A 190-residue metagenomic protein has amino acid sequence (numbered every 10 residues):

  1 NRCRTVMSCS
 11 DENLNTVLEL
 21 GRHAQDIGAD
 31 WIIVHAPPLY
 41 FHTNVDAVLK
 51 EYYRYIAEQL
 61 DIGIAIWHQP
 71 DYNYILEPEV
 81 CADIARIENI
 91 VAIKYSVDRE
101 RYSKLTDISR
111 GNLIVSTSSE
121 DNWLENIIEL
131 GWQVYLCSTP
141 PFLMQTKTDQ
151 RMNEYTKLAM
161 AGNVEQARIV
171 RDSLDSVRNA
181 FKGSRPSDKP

Functional and structural regions predicted by a protein language model:
N1-N73: Active-site beta->alpha loop and helix N-cap motifs at the rims of alpha/beta catalytic domains
Y55, P70-P186: Catalytic alpha/beta core domains of metabolic enzymes, predominantly
K189-P190: Conserved PLP-binding catalytic core of the aspartate aminotransferase-like
